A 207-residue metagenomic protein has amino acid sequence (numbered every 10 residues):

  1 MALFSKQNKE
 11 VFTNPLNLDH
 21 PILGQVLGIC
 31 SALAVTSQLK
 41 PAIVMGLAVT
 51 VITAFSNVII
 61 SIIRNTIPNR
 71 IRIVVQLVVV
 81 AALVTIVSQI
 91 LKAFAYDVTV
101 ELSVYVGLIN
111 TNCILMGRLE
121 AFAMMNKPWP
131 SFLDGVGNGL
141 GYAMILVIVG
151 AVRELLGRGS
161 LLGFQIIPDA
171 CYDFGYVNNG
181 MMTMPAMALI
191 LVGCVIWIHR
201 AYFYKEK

Functional and structural regions predicted by a protein language model:
E10, P130-K207: C-terminal transmembrane helix-loop-helix hairpin of multi-pass membrane proteins
F12-L23: N-terminal membrane topogenic signal
N14, S61-N65, N69, P130-N138: Short amphipathic alpha-helical coupling elements at transmembrane boundaries
I29-L33, V49-A54, A81-S88, N110-I114 (+2 more regions): Hydrophobic core segments of alpha-helical transmembrane domains in multi-pass membrane transport and ion-translocation
L39-F55, V75, T99-N110: Structural signature of hydrophobic alpha-helical transmembrane segments
S56-N69, M116-N126, R200: C-terminal ends of transmembrane helices
I67-V80, E101-G107, D134: Cytoplasmic-side transmembrane-helix entry/capping segments in multi-pass membrane proteins
I86-E101: Transmembrane alpha-helix boundary signature
